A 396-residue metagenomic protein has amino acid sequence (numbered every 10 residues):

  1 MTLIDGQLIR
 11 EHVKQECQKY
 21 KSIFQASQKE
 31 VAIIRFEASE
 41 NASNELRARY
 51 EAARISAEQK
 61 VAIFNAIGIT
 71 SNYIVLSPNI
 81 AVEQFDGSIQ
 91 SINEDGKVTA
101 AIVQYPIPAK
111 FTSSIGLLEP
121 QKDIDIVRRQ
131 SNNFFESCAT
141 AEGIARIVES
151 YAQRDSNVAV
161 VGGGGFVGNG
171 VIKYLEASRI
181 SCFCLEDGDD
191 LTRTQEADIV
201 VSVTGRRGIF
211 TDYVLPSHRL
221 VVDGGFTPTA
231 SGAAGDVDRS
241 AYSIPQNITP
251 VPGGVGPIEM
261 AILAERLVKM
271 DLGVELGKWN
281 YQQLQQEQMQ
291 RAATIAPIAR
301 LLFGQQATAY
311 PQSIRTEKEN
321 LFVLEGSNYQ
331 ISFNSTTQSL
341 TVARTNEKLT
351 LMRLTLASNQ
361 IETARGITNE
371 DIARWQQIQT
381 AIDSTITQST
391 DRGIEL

Functional and structural regions predicted by a protein language model:
M1, W279-E395: Gram-negative host-targeted secretion-system effectors, predominantly Type III and Type IV, recognized via long
M1-S27: Positively charged, low-complexity intrinsically disordered leader regions
L3, A100-D155, G208: Anion-binding alpha/beta catalytic cores of soluble intermediary-metabolism enzymes, centered on
E40-A62, A66, F135-L220, T229-P245: Glycine-rich phosphate/diphosphate-binding loop of Rossmann-like nucleotide-binding domains
N72-E83, L185-G188: Short beta->alpha junction loops
Q84-G96: Short, well-structured alpha-helical segments in soluble
K110-S131, D212-S231, D238-S240: A short, gly/pro- and small-residue-rich
S114-G116, D223-G273: Rossmann-fold NAD(P)-binding glycine/threonine-rich loop
